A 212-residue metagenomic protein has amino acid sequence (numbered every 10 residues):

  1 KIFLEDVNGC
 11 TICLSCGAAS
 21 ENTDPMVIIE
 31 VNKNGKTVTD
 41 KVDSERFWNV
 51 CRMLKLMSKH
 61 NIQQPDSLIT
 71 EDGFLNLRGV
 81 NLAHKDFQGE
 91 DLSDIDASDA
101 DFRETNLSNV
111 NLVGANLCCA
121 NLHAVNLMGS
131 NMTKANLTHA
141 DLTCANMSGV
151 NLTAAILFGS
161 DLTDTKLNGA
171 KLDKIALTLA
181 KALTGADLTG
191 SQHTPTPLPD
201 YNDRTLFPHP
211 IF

Functional and structural regions predicted by a protein language model:
I2-S20: Amphipathic, interaction-prone secondary-structure segments
P25, E30-K33, T37-W48, R52-M53 (+1 more regions): Tandem repeat scaffolds
